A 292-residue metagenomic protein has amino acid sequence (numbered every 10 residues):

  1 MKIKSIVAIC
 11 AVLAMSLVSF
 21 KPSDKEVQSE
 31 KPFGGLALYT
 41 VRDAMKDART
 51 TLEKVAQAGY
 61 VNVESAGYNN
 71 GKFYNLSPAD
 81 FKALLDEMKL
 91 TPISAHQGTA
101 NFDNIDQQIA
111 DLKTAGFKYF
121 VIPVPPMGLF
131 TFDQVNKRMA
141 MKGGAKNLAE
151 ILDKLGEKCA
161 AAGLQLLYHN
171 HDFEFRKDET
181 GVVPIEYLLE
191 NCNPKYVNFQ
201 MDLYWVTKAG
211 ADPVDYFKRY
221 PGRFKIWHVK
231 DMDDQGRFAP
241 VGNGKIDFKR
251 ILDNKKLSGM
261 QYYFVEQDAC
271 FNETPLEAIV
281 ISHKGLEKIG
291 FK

Functional and structural regions predicted by a protein language model:
K2, A8, F20-Y119, P126 (+3 more regions): N-terminal pre-domain/capping segments
A11-S19: Hydrophobic h-region of N-terminal signal peptides that target proteins for export in Gram-negative bacteria
P22-G35, T40, M45-A58, L189-M201 (+1 more regions): Histidine-acidic metal/acid-base catalytic patches
T40-R42, G67-N69, G98-N101, P126-G128 (+4 more regions): Active-site-proximal loop/turn and secondary-structure-junction residues that shape catalytic pockets, frequently
D47-T50, N75-F81, D103-Q108, L152 (+4 more regions): Alpha-helical scaffolding within the catalytic cores of extracellular/periplasmic polymer-degrading hydrolases
E64, S94, V121, L167 (+3 more regions): Conserved beta-strand positions in the central sheet of alpha/beta enzyme cores
L90, F117-K118, L164, L257-Q261: A short helix->loop->beta-strand "cap" motif at the edges of active sites that frequently abuts
F102-N198: Active-site acidic/histidine proton-transfer and metal-coordination neighborhood in alpha/beta enzyme cores
